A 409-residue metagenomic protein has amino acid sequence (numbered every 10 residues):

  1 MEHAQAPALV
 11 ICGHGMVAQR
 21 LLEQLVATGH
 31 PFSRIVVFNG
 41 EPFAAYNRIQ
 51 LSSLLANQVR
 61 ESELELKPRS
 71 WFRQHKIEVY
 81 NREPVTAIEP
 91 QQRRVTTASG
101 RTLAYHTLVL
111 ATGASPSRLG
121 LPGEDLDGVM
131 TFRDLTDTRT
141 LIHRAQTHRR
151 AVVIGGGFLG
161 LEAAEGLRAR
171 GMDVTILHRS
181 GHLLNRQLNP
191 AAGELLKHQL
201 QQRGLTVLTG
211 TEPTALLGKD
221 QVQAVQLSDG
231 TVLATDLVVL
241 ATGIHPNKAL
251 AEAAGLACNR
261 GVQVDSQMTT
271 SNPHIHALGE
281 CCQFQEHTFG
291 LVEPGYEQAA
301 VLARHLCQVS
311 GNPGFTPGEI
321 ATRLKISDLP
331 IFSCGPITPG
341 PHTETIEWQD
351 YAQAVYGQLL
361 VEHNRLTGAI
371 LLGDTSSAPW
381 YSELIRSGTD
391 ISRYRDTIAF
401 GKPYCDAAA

Functional and structural regions predicted by a protein language model:
M1-V10, K67-V152, Q226-D229, V239-A241 (+3 more regions): FAD-binding core/adjacent interface of flavoenzyme oxidoreductases
E2-A8, A27, C281-P379: Mid-to-C-terminal Rossmann-like scaffold of FAD/NAD(P)H-dependent oxidoreductases
E2-I77, G166-Q187: Beta1-alpha1 glycine-rich phosphate/pyrophosphate-binding loop at the start of Rossmann-like nucleotide-binding domains
M16, P42, A114-P116, T136 (+3 more regions): Residue-level detector of alpha-helix initiation sites
R34, V79-T96, L103, R170-V264: A Rossmann-like FAD-binding core segment of flavoenzymes
D125-T147, L217-Q226, T231-R304: FAD-site-proximal beta/loop scaffold in flavoenzymes
T140-L188, V222: Rossmann-like NAD(P)H-binding beta-loop-alpha module
L141, E319, I391-A409: Cysteine/selenocysteine-centered motifs that mediate thiol-based redox chemistry or coordinate metal-sulfur cofactors
